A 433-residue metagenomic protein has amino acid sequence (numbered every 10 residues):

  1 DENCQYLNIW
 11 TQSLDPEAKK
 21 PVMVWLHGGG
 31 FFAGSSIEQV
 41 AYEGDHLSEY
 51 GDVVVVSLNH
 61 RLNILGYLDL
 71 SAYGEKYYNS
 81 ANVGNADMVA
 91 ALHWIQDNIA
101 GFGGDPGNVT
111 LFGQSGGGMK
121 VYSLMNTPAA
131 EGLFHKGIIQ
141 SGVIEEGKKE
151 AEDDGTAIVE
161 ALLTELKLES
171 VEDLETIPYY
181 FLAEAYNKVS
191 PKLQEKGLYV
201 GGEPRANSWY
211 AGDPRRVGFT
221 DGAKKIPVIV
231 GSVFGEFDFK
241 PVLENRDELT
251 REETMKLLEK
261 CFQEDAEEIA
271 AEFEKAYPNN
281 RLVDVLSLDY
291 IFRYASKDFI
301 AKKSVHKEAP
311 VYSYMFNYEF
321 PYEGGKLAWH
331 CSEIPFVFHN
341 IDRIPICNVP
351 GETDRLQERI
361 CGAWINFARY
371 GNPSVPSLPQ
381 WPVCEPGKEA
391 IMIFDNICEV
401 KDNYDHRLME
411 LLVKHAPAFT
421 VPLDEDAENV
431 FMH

Functional and structural regions predicted by a protein language model:
D1-Q5, P16-A18, L26-V89, H93-G101: Cap/lid segment of the alpha/beta-hydrolase catalytic domain
E2-N3, S13-V22, G222-I226: Proline/glycine-enriched tight loop/beta-turn segments at coil->beta junctions that connect or precede beta-strands
A18-K20, A33-Q39, G66-L70, Y122-L124 (+3 more regions): Short, solvent-exposed loop/turn and secondary-structure capping segments
Y77-N82, E145-E150, A206, P214-R215 (+4 more regions): Active-site rim elements
A90, D97, E131, K136 (+2 more regions): Substrate-access "cap/lid" subdomains that shape and gate the entrance to catalytic or ligand-binding pockets
F102-Q114: Alpha/beta-hydrolase fold nucleophile elbow
G118-A130: Short glycine-enriched nucleophile-adjacent loop and the immediately C-terminal alpha-helix near the catalytic center
Y294-H433: Mobile gating loops/cap/lid regions near enzyme active sites that modulate substrate access
